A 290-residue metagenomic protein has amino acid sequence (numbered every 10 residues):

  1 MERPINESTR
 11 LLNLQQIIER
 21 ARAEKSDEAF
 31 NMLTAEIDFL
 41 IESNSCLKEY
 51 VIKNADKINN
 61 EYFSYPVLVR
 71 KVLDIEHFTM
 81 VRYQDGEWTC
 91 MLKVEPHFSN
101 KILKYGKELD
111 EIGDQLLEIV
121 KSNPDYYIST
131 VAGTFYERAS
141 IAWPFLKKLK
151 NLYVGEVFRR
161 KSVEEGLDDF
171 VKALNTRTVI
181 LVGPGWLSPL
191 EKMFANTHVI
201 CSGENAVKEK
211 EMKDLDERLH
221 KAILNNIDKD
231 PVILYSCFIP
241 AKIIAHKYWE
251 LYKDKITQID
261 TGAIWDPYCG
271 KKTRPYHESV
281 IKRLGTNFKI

Functional and structural regions predicted by a protein language model:
E2-E191: Electropositive, gly/pro-rich neighborhoods at or near active sites that engage anionic ligands
F63-V67, E111-L116, K213-L224, P240-K242: A short, acidic, amphipathic alpha-helical segment used as a generic capping/interface helix at domain edges
A132, I200-G203, G262: Residues at the C-termini of beta-strands that transition into short coil/loop
F135, E204-A206, W265: Residue-level detector of flexible, active-site-proximal loop/helix-junction positions within diverse enzyme catalytic
A173-A222: Redox- and metal-dependent alpha/beta enzyme cores, enriched for Fe-S-associated oxidoreductases and cofactor-handling
T178, P231-V232: Structural motif
N225-D230: Glycine-rich phosphate-binding loop signature in dinucleotide/nucleotide-binding domains
S236, P240-I290: C-terminal functional extensions of proteins
